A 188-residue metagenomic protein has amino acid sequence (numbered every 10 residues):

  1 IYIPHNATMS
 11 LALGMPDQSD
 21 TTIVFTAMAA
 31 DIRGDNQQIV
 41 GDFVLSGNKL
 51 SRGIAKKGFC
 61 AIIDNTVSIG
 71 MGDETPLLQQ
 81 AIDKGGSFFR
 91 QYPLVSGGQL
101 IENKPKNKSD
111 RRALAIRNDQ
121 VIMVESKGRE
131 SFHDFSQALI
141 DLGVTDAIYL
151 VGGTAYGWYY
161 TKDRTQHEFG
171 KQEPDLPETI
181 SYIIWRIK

Functional and structural regions predicted by a protein language model:
I1-K188: Gly/Ser/Thr/Pro-rich low-complexity, intrinsically disordered segments
